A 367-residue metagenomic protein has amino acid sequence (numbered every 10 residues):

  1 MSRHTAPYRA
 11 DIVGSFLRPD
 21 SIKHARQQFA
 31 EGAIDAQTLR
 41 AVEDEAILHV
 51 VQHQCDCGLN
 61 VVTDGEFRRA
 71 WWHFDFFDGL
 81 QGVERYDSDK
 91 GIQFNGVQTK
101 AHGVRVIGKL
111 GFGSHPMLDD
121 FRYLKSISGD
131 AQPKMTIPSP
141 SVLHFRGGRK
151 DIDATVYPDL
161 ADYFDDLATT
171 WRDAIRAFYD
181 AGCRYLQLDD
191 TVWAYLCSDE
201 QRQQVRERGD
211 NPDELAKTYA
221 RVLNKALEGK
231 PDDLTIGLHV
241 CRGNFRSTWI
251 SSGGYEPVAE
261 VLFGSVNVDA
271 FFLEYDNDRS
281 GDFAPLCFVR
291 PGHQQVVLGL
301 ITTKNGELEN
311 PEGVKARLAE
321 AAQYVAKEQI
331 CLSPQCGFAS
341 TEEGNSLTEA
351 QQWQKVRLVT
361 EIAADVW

Functional and structural regions predicted by a protein language model:
M1-W367: Domain-level signal for soluble alpha/beta catalytic cores
